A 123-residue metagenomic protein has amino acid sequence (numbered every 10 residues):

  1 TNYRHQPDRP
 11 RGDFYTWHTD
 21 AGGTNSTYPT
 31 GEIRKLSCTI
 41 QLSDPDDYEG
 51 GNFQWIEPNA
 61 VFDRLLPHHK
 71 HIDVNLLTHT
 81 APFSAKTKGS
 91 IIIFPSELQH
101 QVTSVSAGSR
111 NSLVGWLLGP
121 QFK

Functional and structural regions predicted by a protein language model:
T1-K123: Catalytic core of non-heme Fe(II) oxygenases with the double-stranded beta-helix
